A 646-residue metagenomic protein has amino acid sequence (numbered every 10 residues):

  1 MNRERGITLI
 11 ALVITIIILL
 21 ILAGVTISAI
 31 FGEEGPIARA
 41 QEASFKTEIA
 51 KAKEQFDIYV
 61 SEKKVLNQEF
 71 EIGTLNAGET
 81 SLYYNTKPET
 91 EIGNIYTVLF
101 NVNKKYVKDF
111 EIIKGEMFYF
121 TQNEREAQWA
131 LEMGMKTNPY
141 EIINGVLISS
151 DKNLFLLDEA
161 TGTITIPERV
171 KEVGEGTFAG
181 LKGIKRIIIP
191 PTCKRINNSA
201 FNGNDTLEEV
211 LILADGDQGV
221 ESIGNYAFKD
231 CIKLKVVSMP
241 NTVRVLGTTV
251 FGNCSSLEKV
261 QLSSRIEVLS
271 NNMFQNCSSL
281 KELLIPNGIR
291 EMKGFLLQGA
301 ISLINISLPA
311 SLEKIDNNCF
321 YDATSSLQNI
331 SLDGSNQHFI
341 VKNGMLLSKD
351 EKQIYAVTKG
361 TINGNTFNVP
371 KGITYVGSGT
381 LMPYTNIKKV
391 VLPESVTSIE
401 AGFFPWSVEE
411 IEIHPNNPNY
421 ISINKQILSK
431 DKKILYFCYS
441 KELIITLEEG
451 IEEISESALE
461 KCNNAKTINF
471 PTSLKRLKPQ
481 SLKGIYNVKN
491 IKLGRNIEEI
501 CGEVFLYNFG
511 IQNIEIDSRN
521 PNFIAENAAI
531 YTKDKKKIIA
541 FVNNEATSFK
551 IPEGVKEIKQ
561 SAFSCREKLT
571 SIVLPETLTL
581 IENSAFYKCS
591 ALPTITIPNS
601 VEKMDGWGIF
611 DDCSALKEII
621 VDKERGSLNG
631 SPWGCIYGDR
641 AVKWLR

Functional and structural regions predicted by a protein language model:
E4-S28: N-terminal single-pass transmembrane signal-anchor helix
A29, E33-E34: Membrane-interface elements of multi-pass transporters and channels
G35-E69: Membrane-proximal N-terminal amphipathic helix
A38-A52, F118-Y140, R640-R646: Intrinsically disordered, low-complexity repeat and linker tracts
S61, V65-E132: Periplasmic/extracellular, small/polar-rich flexible segments of pilin-like filament-forming proteins
V102, I113-K114, S150, S348-E351 (+2 more regions): Short acidic-glycine loop/turn motifs at beta-strand connectors
A130-L147, D158-E172, L181-R195, N204-S222 (+19 more regions): Structural signature of tandem-repeat unit edges
G174-T177, N197-A200, G224-A227, G247-G252 (+13 more regions): Consensus positions within tandem repeat domains that build extended binding/scaffold surfaces
